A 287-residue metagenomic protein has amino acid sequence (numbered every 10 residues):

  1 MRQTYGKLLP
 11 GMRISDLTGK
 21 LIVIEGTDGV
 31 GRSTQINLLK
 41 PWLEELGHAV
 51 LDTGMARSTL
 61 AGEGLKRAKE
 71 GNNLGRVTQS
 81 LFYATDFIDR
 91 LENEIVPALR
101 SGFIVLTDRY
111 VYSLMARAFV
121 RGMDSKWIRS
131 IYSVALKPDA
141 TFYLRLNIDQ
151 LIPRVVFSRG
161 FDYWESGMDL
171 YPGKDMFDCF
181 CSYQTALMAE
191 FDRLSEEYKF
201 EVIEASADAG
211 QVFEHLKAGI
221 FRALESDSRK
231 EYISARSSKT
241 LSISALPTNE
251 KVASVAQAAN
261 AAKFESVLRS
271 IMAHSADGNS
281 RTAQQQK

Functional and structural regions predicted by a protein language model:
R2-S15, K40, V156-K287: NTP-dependent small-molecule kinase module
I14-P41: Walker A (P-loop) phosphate-binding motif
L21-I24, I104, T141: Hydrophobic "anchor" residues on beta-strands that sit immediately upstream of conserved functional sites
L46-L136: ATP-dependent small-molecule kinase phosphotransfer cores that center on conserved nucleotide phosphate-binding segments
T53, L144, I203-A205: Hydrophobic residues at beta-strand termini and immediately following loops that shape nucleotide-binding pockets
R57-T59, V111-Y112, L146-I152, A209: Conserved nucleotide-binding/hydrolysis micro-motifs of P-loop NTPases
L114-A186: A glycine- and Lys/Arg-enriched "phosphate-lid" helix/loop adjacent to the NTP-binding pocket of small-molecule kinases
